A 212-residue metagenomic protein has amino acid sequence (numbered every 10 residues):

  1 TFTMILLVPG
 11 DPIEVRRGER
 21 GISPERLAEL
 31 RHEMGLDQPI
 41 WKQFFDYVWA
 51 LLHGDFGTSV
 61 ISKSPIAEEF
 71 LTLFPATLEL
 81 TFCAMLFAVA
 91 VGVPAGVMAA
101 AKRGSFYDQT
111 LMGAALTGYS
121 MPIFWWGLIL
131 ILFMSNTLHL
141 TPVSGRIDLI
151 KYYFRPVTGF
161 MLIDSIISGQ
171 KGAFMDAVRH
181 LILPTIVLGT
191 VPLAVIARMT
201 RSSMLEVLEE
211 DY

Functional and structural regions predicted by a protein language model:
T1-F45, M134-A173: Hydrophobic alpha-helical transmembrane segments of membrane transport/permease proteins and related membrane-embedded
F2, L6, V60, A84-L116 (+1 more regions): Transmembrane-helix boundary motif in ABC transporter permease subunits
L7, V15-R16, E33, L51 (+10 more regions): Amphipathic alpha-helical segments that mediate coupling or scaffolding at interfaces
V8, G118-M121: Transmembrane helix irregularities
I22, L36, I40, F44 (+6 more regions): Juxtamembrane loop-helix boundary motifs flanking transmembrane segments in multi-pass membrane proteins
E29-H32, D46-A50, E68-T72, M112-L116 (+2 more regions): Short amphipathic alpha-helical coupling elements at transmembrane boundaries
D37-V93: An internal, D/E-rich "acidic patch" concept
F74-Y107, I123, Y153-Y212: Alpha-helical transmembrane segments of integral membrane proteins, especially multi-pass inner/plasma-membrane
